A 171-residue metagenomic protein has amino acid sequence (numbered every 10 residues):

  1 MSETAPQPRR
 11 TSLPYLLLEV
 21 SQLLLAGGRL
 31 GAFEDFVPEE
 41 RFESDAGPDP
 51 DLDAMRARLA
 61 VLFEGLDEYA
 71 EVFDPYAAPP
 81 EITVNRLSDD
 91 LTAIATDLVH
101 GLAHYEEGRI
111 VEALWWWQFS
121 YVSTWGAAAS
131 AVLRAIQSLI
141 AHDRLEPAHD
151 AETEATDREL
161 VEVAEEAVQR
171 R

Functional and structural regions predicted by a protein language model:
M1, L16-L30, M55, L59-L62 (+4 more regions): Amphipathic alpha-helices that form helix-helix packing interfaces
M1-P48: N-terminal interaction modules that seed assembly of large macromolecular complexes
R9-S12, P48, L87, I110-L114: Residue-level recognition of alpha-helical structural elements
T11, A46-G65: Alpha-helical interaction scaffolds
G27-D35, L62-D74: Short, compositionally biased low-complexity segments
D67-E71, D89-A95: Helix-boundary capping/turn motifs
A70-I82, E107: Short, charged/polar, low-complexity loop and linker segments that flank or interrupt alpha-helical bundles
I82-N85, A93, D97-R171: Acidic, proline/glycine-rich low-complexity IDRs
